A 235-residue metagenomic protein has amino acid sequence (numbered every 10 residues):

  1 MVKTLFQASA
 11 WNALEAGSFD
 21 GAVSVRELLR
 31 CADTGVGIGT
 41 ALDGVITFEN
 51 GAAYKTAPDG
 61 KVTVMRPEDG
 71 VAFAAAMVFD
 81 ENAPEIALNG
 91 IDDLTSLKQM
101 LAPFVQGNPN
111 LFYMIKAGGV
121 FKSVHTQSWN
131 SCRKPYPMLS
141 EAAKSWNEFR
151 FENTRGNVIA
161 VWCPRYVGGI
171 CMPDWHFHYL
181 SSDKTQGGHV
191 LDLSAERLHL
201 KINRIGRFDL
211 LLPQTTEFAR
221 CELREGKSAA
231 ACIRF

Functional and structural regions predicted by a protein language model:
M1-W11: Hydrophobic, proline/glycine-rich low-complexity stretches
A13-V78: N-terminal low-complexity or amphipathic/hydrophobic leaders
T56-A57, H125-T126, G168-G169, G187-H189 (+1 more regions): Short helix/loop capping segments that flank catalytic or ligand/cofactor-binding pockets
T56-N108: A glycine-rich, hydrophobic loop/mini-helix early in the fold
V78-N89, G206-I233: Compact, glycine/acidic-enriched structural inserts
Q99-V161, G168-I170: Long, positively charged binding patches that form subdomain-scale interaction surfaces for polyanionic ligands
M172-L180: Histidine-centered divalent-metal-coordination microenvironment in nucleic-acid enzymes
S181-R224: A hydrophobic, small-residue-rich beta->alpha segment in the mid-to-C-terminal subdomain of diverse proteins
